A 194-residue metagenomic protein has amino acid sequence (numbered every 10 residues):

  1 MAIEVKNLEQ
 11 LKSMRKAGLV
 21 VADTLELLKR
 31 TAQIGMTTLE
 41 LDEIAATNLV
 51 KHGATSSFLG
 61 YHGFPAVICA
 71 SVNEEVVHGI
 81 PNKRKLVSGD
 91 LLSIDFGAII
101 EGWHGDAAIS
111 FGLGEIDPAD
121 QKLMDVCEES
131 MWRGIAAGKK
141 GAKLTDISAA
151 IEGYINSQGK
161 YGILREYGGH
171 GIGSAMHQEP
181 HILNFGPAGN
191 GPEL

Functional and structural regions predicted by a protein language model:
M1-L194: Active-site neighborhoods and metal-handling regions in enzymes and metal-associated proteins
